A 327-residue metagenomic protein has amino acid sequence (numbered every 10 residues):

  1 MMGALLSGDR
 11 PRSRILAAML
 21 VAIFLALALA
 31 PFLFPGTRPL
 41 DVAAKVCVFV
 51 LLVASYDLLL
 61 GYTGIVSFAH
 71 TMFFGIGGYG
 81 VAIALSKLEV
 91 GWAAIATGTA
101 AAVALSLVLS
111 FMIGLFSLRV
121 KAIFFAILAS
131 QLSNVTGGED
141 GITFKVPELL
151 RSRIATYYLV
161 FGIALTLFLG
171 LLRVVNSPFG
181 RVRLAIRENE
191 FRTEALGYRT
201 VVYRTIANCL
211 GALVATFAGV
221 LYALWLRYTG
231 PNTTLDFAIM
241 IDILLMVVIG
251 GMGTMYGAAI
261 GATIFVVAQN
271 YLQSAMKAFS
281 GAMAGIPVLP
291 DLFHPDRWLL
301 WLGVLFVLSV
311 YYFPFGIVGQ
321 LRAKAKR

Functional and structural regions predicted by a protein language model:
M1-R327: Transmembrane alpha-helices and adjacent helix-loop boundaries
